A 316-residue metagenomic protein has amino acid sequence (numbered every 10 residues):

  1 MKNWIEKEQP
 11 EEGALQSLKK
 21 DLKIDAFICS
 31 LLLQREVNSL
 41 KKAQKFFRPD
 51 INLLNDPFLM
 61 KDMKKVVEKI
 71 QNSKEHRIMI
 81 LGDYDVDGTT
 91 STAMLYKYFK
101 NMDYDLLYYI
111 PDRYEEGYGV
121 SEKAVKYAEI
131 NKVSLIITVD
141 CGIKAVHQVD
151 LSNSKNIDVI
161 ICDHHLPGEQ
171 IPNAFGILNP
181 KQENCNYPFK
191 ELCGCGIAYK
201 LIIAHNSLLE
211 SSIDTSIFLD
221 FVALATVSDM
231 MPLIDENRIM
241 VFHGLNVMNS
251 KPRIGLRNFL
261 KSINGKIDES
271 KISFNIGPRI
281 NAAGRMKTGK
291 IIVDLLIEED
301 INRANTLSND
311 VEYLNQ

Functional and structural regions predicted by a protein language model:
K2, K7-L135, K155-N156, N206-Q316: Hydrophobic helix-and-loop "lid/oligomerization" segment in the mid-to-C-terminal part of catalytic domains
M94-C195: Hydrophobic, small-residue-rich alpha-helical packing segments that form membrane-like cores
Q170-S211, T215-V227: Short alpha-helices
